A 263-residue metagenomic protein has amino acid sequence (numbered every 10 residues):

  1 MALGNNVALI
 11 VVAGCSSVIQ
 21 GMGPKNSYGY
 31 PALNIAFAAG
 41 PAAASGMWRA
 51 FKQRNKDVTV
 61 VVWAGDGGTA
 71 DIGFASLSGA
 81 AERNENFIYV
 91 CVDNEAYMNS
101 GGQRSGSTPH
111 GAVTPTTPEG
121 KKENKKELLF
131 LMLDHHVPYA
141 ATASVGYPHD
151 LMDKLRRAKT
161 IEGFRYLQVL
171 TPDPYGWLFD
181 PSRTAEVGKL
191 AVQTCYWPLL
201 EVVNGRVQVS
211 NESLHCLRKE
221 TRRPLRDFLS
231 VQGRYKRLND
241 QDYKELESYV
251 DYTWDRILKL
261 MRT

Functional and structural regions predicted by a protein language model:
M1-N5, R49-Q53, E82-E85, E95 (+3 more regions): Generic secondary-structure signature for well-ordered alpha-helical cores
M1-Y89, S107-P109, P118-K122: Cofactor-binding active-site loop characterized by glycine-rich and histidine/acidic residues
S17, N94-N99, P174-G176: Short gly/pro/ser/thr-enriched loop/turn and capping motifs at secondary-structure boundaries
K25-N26, R104-S107, P181-E186: Short secondary-structure boundary/capping segments
K56-D57, S105-I161: Conserved thiamine diphosphate
N86-G102: Catalytic or ion-translocation cores adjacent to nucleophile or general acid/base/metal-coordination motifs in diverse
C91, T142-A143, Y166-L170: Short, conserved beta-strand edge motifs with alternating hydrophobic and charged residues
L151-T263: Glycine/aspartate-rich loop-and-adjacent alpha/beta segment that forms the canonical ThDP
